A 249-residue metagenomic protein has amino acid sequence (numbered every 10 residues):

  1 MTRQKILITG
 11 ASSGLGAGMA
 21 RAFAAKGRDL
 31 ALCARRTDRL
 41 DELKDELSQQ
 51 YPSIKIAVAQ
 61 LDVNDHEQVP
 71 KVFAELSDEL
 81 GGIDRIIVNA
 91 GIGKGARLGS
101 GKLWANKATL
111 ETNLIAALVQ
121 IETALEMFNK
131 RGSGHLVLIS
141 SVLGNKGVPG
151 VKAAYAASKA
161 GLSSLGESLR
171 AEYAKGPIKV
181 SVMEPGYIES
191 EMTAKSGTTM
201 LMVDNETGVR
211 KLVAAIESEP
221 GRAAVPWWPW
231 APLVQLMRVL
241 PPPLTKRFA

Functional and structural regions predicted by a protein language model:
S12-G14: Conserved glycine-rich cofactor-binding loop
K26-L43: Conserved glycine-rich Rossmann-like NAD(P)H-binding loop of the short-chain dehydrogenase/reductase
Q60-K71, L103: The beta1-alpha1 cofactor-binding region of Rossmann-like NAD(H)/NADP(H)-dependent oxidoreductases
R97-L110: Substrate-binding pocket helix/loop in short-chain dehydrogenase/reductase
I121, S158: Active-site helix of classical SDR
S141: Residue(s) in the substrate-gating loop at a strand-loop-helix junction that position the organic substrate next
K175, V182, G197-Q235: C-terminal helical subdomain
